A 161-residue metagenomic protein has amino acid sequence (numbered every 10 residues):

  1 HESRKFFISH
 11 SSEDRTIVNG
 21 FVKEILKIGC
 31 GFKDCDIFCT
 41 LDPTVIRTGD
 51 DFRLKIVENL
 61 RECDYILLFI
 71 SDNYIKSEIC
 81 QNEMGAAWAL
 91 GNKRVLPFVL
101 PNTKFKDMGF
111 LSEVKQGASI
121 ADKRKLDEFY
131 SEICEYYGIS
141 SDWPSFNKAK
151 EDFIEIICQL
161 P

Functional and structural regions predicted by a protein language model:
H1-K5, R15-K23, K27, N102-P161: C-terminal interaction surface of TIR/SEFIR-family domains
S9-S11, F98: Short hydrophobic segments within beta-strands
E24-V57, N73-I79, Y130: Conserved BB-loop
C30-F32, G85-V95, D107: Arginine/glycine-rich "motif VI" loop of SF2 helicases in the C-terminal RecA-like domain
C63: An anion/phosphate-binding loop that grips the pyrophosphate of nucleotide cofactors and donors
D72-L90: Conserved TIR/SEFIR loop-to-helix hotspot centered on a Trp-containing motif with a nearby acidic residue
D72-N73, N92, V99-F105: Short beta-alpha junction loops
